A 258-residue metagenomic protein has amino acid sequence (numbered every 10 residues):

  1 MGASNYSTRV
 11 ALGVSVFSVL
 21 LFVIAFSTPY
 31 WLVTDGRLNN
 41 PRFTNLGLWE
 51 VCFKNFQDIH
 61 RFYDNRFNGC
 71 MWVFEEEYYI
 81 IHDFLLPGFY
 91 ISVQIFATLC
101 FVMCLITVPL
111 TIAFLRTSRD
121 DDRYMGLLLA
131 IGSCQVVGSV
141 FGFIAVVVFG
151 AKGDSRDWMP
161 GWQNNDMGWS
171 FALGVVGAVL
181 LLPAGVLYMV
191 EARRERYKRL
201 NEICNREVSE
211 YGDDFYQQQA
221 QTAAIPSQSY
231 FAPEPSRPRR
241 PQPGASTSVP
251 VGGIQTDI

Functional and structural regions predicted by a protein language model:
M1-V19, I24-L46, F53-Q57, A184-I258: Intrinsically disordered terminal tails
G2-V33, Y90-G153, G174-G177, L181-E191: Signature of small four-pass
S4, T34-T44, Y78-I91, A113-A130 (+2 more regions): Juxtamembrane/interface segments of multi-pass membrane proteins
V14, F22-V23, P41, D64 (+3 more regions): Alpha-helical protein-protein interaction elements
I24, V51, I59, I80-I81 (+10 more regions): Weak global preference for isoleucine
T28-Q94: A surface-exposed beta-alpha-beta supersecondary segment
P29, V33, R37-L38, F56 (+10 more regions): Residue-level detector of solvent-exposed, low-hydrophobicity positions
